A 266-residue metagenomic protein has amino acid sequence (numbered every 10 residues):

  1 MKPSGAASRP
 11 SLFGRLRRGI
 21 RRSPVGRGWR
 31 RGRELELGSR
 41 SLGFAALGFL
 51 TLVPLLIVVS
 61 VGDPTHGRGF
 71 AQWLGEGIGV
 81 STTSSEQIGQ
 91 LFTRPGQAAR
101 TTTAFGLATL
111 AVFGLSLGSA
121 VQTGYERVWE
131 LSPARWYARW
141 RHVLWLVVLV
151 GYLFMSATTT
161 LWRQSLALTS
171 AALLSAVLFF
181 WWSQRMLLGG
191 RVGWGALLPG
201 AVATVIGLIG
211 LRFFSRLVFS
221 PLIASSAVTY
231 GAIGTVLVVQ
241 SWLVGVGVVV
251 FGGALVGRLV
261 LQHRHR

Functional and structural regions predicted by a protein language model:
M1-R266: Membrane-embedded alpha-helices and immediately adjacent juxtamembrane helical segments in alpha-helical membrane
